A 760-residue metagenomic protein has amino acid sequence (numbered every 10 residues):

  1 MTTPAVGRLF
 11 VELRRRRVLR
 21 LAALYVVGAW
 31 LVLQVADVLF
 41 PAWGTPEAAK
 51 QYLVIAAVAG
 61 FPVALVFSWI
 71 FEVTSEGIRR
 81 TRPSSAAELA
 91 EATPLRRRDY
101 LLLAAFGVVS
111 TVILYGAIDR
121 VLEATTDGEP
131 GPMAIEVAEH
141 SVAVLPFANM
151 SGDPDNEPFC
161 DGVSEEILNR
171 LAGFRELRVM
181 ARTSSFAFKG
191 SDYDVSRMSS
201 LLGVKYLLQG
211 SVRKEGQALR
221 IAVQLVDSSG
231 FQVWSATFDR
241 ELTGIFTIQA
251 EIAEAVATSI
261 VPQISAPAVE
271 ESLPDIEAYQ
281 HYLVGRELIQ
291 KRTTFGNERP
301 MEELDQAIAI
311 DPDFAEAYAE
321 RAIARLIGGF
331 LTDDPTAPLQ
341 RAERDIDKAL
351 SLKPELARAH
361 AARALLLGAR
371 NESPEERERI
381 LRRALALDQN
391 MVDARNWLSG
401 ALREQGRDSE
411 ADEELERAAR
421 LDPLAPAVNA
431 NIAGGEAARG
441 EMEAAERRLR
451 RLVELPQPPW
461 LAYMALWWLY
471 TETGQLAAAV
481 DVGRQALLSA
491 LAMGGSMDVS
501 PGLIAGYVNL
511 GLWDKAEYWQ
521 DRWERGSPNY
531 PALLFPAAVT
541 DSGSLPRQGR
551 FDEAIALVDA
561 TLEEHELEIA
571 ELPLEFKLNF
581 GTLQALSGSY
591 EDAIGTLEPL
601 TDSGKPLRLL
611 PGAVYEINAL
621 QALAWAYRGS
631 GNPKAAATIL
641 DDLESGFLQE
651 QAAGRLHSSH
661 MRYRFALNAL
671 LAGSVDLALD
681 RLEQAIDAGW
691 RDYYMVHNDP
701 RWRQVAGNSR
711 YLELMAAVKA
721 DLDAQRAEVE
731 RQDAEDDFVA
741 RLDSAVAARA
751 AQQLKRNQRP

Functional and structural regions predicted by a protein language model:
M1-L122, F231: An N-terminal, helix-rich hydrophobic module
G7, V11, A42-W43, P94-A104 (+7 more regions): Acidic, proline/glycine-rich low-complexity intrinsically disordered segments
A361-A369, G400, G434, W625-L671: Alpha-helical adaptor scaffolds
E372, G474-A479, L510-A516, R547-E553 (+4 more regions): Alpha-helical linker/edge segments of TPR/alpha-solenoid repeat scaffolds and analogous pre-/post-domain helices
W468-T471, V499-V508, A537-A538, F576 (+4 more regions): TPR/TPR-like alpha-solenoid helical repeat scaffolds
L488, D641, E683-D687, A716-L722: TPR/TPR-like (Sel1-like) alpha-helical repeat modules
V675-H697: Eukaryotic low-complexity, mixed-charge intrinsically disordered interaction/regulatory segments enriched in acidic
H697-P760: Terminal, low-structured helical/coil segments at or just beyond the last alpha-helical repeat
